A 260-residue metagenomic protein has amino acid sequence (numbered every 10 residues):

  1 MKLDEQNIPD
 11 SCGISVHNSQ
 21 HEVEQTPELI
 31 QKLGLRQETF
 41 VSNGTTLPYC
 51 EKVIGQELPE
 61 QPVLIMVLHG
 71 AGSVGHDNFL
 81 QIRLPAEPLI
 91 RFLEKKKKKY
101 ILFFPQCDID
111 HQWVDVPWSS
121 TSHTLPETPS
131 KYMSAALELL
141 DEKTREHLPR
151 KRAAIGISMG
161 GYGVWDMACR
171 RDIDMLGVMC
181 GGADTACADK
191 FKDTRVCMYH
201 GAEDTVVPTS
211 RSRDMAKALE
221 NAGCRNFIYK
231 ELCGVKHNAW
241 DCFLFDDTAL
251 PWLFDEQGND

Functional and structural regions predicted by a protein language model:
M1-L64, Y100, Y132, I157 (+4 more regions): A domain-start/cap signature at the N-terminus of enzymes
C12, M179, R195-Y199, T205-D260: C-terminal catalytic histidine-bearing segment of alpha/beta-hydrolase fold enzymes
Q56, V114-I157: Gly/Ser-rich "nucleophile elbow"/oxyanion-hole loop immediately N-terminal to the catalytic nucleophile in hydrolases
Q61-L64, K98-I101, L148-R152, R171-L176 (+2 more regions): Loop/turn elements at helix/coil->beta-strand transitions in domains of secreted/extracellular proteins
Q61-P62, H76-L80, V114-P117, D166-M167 (+4 more regions): Short, solvent-exposed loop/turn and secondary-structure capping segments
L64, A71-M133: Active-site machinery of serine-nucleophile hydrolases
M66-G70, H200-G201: The conserved beta1-alpha1 loop
D141-K190: Primarily recognizes the serine-hydrolase "nucleophile elbow" in alpha/beta-hydrolase and SGNH/GDSL folds
